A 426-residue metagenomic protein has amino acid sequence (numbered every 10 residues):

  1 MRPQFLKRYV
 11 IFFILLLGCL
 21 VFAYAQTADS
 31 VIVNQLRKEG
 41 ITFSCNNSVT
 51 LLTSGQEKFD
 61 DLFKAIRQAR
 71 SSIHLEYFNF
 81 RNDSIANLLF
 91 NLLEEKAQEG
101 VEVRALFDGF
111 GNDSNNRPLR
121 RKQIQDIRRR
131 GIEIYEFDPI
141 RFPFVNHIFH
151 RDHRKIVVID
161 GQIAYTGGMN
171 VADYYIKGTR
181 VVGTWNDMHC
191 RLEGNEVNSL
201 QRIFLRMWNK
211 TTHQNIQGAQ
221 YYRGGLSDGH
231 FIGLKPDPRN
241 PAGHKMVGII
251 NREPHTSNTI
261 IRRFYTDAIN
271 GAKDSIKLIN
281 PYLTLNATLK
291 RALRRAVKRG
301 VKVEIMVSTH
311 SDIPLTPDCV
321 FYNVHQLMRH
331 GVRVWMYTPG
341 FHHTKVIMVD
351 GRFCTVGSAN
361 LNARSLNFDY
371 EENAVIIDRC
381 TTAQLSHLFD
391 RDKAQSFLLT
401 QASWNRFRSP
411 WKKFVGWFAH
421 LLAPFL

Functional and structural regions predicted by a protein language model:
R2-V10: Bacterial N-terminal signal peptides that target proteins for export
I11-L20: Bacterial N-terminal signal peptides
V21-L426: Charged, low-complexity intrinsically disordered terminal segments
